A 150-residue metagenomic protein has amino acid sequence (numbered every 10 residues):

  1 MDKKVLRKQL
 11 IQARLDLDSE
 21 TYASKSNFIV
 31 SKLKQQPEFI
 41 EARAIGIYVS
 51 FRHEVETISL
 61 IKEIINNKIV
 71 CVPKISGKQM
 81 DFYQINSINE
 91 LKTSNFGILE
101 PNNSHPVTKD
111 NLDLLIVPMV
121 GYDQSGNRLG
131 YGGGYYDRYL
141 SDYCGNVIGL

Functional and structural regions predicted by a protein language model:
M1, V5, D16, D110-L115 (+2 more regions): Surface-exposed, charge/polar-rich loops and edge strands
M1-D110: N-terminal active-site beta-alpha-beta segment that forms phosphate/nucleotide-binding and substrate-recognition loops
I47, V117-P118: Redox-cofactor binding/interface segments in oxidoreductases and associated redox assembly factors
F51-H53, V120-Q124: Short glycine-rich anion-binding loops that position phosphate/pyrophosphate groups of nucleotides and phosphorylated
L99-P101, P118-G121: A structured binding-face within diverse protein domains that lines the active/interaction site
G130-Y135: Charged helix-capping and loop-helix junction motifs
